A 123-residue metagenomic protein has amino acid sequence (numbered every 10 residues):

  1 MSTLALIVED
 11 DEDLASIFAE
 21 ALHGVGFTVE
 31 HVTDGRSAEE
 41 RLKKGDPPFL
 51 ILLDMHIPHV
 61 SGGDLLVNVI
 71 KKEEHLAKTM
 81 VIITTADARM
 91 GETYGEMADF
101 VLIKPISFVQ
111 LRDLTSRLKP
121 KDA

Functional and structural regions predicted by a protein language model:
E9, T85: Conserved acidic carboxylate
D11-E30, F100: Two-component/phosphorelay signaling modules centered on CheY-like receiver
H31-L50: Acidic, metal-coordinating helix/loop segments flanking the phosphotransfer/catalytic sites of two-component signaling
D54-H56: Active-site residues of response regulator receiver
P58-V60: The feature encodes the CheY-like receiver
D64, A86-I103, V109, D113: Alpha4 helix (beta4-alpha4-beta5 surface) of REC/receiver domains from two-component response regulators
D64-A77: Short amphipathic alpha-helix used as the core "switch/output" element in two-component signaling
S116-A123: The C-terminal output helix
